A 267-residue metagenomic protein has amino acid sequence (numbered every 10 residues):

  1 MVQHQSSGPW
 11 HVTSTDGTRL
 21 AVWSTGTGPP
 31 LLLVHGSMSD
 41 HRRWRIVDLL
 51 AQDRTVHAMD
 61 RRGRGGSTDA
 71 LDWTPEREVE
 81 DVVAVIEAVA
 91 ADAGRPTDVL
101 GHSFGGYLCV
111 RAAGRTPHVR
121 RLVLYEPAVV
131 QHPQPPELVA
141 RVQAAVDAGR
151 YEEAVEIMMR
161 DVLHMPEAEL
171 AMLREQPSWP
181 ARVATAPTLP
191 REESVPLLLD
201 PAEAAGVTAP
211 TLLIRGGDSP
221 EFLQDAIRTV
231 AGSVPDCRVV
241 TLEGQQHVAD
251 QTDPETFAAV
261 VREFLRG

Functional and structural regions predicted by a protein language model:
Q5-T68: Conserved HGGG/HGGXW glycine-rich cap/lid loop of the alpha/beta-hydrolase fold
L33-S37, S103, G216: Glycine-rich His-Gly loop
H57-L100, A259: Active-site loop/oxyanion-hole signature of alpha/beta-hydrolase fold enzymes
D60-G65, A128, E243-Q245: Short beta-to-alpha linker loops that shape the active-site pocket of alpha/beta-hydrolase fold enzymes
R95-P133: Conserved hydrolase catalytic core segment
P135, Y151-P190: Conserved alpha/beta-hydrolase catalytic His-Asp/Glu region
A181-S233, R238-T241: Conserved serine/cysteine hydrolase catalytic core
L242-A258: Catalytic histidine-centered segment of alpha/beta-hydrolase-like enzymes
